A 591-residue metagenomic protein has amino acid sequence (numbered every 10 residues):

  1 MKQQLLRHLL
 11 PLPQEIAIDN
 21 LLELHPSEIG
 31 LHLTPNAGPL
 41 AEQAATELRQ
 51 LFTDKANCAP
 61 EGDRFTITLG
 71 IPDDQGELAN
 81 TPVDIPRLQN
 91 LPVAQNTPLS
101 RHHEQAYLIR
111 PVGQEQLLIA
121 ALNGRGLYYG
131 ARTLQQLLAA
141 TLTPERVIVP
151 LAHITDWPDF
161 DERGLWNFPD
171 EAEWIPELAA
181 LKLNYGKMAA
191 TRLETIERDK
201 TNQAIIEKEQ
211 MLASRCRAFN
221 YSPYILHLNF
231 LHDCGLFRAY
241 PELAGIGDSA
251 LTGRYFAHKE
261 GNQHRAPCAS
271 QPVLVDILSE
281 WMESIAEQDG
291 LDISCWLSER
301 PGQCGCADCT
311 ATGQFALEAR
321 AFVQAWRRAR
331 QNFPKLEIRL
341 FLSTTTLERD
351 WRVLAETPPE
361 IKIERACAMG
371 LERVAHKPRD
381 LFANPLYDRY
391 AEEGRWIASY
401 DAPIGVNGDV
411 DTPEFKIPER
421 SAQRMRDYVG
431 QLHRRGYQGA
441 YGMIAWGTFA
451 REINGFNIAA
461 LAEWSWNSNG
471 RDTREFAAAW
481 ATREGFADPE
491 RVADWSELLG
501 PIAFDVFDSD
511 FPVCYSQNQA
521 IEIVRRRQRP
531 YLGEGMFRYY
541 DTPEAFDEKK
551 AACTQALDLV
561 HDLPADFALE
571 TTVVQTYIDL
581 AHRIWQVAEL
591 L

Functional and structural regions predicted by a protein language model:
M1-Y128, T133, L137-T155: Acidic, contiguous N-terminal accessory segments
K2-L12, I16-D19, E23-S27, E61 (+5 more regions): Substrate-binding groove of N-acetylhexosamine-processing glycoside hydrolases
L6-L10, Q14, N96-G290, Q303-C306 (+4 more regions): Feature activates predominantly on carbohydrate-active enzymes
N36-G38, P72-D74, G124-G126, D170 (+4 more regions): Short, glycine-/Ser/Thr-/acidic-enriched flexible segments
N36-L40, D74-E77, P301-G302, L347 (+1 more regions): Short acidic, S/G/P-rich loop/turn micro-motifs used as interaction or catalytic elements
T66-T68, R163-P169, G186, I338-S343 (+1 more regions): Short, hydrophobic beta-strand segments that form beta-sheet elements in well-ordered domains
L165, G186-A189, L291-C295, I363 (+1 more regions): Hydrophobic residues within beta-strands of alpha/beta enzymes
F168, A189, H227-H232, C295-E299 (+2 more regions): Short, solvent-exposed turn/loop segments enriched in Gly/Ser/Thr/Pro and often Arg
